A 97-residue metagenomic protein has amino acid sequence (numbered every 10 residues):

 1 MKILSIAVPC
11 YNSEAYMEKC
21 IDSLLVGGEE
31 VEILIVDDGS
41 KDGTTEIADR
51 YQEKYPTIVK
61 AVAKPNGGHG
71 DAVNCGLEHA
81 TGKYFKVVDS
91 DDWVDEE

Functional and structural regions predicted by a protein language model:
M1-E97: Nucleotide-sugar donor-binding/catalytic module of glycosyltransferases that assemble extracellular/cell-envelope
